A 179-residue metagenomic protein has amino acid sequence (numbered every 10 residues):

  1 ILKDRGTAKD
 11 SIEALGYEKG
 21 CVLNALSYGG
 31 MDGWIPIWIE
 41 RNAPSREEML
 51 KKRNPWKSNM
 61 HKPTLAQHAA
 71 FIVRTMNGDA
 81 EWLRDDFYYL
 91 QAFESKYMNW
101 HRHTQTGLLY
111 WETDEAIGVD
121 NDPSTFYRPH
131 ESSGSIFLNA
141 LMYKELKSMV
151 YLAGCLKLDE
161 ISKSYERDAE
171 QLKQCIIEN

Functional and structural regions predicted by a protein language model:
I1, P36, N99-W111, L141-N179: Catalytic cores of carbohydrate-active enzymes
I1-T113, I136-Y143: Aromatic-rich carbohydrate-recognition surfaces in CAZymes
E40-E48, V119-D120, S164-Y165, C175: Charge-rich, low-complexity amphipathic helices in intrinsically disordered tails/linkers adjacent to domains
A116-Y127: A short, charged helix-loop
P129-S132: Aromatic (Trp/Tyr) and acidic
